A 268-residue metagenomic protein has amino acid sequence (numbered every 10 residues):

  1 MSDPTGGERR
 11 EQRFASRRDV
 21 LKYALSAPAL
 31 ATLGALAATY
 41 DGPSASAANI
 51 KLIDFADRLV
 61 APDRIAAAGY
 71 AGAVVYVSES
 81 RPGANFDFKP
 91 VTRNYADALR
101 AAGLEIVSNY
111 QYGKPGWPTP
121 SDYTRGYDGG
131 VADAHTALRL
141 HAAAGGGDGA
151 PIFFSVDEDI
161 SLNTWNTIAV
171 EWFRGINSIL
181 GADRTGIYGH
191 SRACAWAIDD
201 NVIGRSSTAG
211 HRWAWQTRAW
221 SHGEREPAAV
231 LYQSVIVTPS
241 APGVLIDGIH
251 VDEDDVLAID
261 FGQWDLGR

Functional and structural regions predicted by a protein language model:
M1-A15, A29-T32: N-terminal secretory signal peptides
S16-L25: N-terminal export leaders
G34-F55: C-terminal segment of N-terminal export signals and the immediately downstream linker at the start of the mature
S46-N49, L59, A67, D97 (+7 more regions): Post-signal peptide N-terminal regions of Sec-secreted extracellular proteins
N49-R58, P62-I65, C194, D199-R268: Functionally critical loop-and-helix segments that line ligand-binding/catalytic clefts of soluble enzyme domains
K51, F55-V60, V75-D159: Substrate-binding cleft of extracellular glycoside hydrolase catalytic domains
D159-D183: Active-site cleft segment of glycoside hydrolase catalytic domains centered on the general acid/base Glu
A182-W196: Aromatic-lined carbohydrate-recognition surfaces of secreted/lumenal glycan-active proteins
